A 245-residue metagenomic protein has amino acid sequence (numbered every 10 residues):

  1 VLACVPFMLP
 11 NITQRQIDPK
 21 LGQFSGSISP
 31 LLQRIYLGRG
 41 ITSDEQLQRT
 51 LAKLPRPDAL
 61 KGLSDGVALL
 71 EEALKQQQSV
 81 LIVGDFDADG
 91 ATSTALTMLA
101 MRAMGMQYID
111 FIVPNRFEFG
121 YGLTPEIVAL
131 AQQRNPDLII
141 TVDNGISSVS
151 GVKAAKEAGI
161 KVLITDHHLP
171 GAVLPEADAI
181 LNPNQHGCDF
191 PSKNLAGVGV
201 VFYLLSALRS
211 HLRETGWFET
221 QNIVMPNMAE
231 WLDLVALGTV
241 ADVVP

Functional and structural regions predicted by a protein language model:
L2-P245: Replace "Mg2+/Mn2+-dependent" with "divalent metal-dependent
